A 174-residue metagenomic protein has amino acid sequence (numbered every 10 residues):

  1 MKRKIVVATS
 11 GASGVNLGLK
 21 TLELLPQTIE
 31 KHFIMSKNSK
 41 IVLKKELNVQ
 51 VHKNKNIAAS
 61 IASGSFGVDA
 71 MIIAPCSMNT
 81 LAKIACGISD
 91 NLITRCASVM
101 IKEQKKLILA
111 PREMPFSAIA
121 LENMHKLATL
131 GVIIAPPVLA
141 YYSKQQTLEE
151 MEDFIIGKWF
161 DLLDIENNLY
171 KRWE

Functional and structural regions predicted by a protein language model:
M1-E174: A cross-family phosphate/adenosyl-ligand binding-site feature
